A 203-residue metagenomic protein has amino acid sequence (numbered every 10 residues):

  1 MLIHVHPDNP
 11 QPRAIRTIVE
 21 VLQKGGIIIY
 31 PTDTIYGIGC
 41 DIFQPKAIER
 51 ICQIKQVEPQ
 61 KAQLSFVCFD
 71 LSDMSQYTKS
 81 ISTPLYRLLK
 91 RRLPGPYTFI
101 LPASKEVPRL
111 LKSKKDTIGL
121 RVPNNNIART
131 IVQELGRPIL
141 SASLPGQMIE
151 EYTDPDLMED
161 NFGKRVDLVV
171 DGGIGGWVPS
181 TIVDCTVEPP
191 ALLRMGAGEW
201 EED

Functional and structural regions predicted by a protein language model:
M1-D203: Active-site-adjacent structural elements in enzyme catalytic cores
